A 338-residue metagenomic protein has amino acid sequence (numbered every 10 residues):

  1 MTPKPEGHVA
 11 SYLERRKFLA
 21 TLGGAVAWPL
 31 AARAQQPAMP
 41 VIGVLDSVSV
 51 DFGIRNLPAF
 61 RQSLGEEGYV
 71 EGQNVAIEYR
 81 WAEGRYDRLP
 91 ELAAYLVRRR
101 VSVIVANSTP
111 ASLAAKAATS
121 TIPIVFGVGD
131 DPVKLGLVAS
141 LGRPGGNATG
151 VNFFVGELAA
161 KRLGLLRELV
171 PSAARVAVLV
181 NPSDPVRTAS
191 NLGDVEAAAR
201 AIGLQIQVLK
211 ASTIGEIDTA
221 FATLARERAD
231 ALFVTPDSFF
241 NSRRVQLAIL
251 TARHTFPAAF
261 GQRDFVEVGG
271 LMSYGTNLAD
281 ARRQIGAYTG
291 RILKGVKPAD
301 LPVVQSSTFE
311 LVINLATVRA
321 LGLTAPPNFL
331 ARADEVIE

Functional and structural regions predicted by a protein language model:
M1-E338: Short hydrophobic alpha-helices and adjacent helix-cap/hinge residues
